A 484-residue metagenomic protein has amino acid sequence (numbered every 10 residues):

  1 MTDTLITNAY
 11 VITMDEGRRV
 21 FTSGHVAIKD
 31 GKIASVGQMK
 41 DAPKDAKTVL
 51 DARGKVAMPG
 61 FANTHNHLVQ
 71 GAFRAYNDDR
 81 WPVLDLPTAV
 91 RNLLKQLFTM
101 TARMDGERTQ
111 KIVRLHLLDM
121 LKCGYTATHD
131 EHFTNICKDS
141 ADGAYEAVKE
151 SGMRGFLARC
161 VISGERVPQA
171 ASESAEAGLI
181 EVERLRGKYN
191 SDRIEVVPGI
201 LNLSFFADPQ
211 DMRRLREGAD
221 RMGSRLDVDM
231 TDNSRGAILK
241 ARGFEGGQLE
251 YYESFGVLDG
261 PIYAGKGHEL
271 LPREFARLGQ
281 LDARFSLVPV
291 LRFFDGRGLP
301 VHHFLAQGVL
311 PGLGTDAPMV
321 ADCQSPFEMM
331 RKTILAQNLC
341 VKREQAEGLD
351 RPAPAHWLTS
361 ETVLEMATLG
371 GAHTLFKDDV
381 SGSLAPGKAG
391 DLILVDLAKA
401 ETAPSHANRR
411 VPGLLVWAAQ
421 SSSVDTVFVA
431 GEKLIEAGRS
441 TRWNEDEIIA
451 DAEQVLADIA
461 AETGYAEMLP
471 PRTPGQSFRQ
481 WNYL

Functional and structural regions predicted by a protein language model:
M1-K44, K55-V56, S477-Y483: N-terminal metal-binding scaffold of metallo-dependent hydrolase/deaminase domains
T4-T7, P43-T88, E107, R114 (+2 more regions): Replace "His-x-His-based motif
A9, V26, G31, G54 (+14 more regions): Divalent metal-coordination and catalytic microenvironments
A72-T109, G164-A175, N233-P261, K332-S360: Active-site gating loops and adjacent loop-to-helix segments of metal-dependent hydrolytic enzymes
Y76-E131, I136-M153, G178-S191, E453-V455 (+1 more regions): Alpha-helical scaffold segments that flank or form the walls of functional sites
T134, D139-R273: Metal-coordinating catalytic core of metallo-dependent amide/deamination hydrolases
S254-P261, V301-K399: His/Asp/Glu-enriched, well-ordered alpha-helical/loop segment that forms or immediately abuts the divalent-metal
A389-I449: C-terminal cap of metal-dependent C-N hydrolases
